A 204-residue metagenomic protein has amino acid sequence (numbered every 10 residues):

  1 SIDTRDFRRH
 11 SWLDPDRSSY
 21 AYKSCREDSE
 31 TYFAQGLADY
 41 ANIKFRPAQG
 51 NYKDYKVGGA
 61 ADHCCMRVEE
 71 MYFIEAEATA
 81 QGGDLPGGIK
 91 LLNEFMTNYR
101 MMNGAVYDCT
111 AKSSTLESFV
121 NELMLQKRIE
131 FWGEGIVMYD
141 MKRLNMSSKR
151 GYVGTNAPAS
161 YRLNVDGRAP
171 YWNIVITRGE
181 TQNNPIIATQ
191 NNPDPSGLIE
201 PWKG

Functional and structural regions predicted by a protein language model:
I2-G204: Acidic/polar-rich alpha-helix caps and helix-coil junctions
